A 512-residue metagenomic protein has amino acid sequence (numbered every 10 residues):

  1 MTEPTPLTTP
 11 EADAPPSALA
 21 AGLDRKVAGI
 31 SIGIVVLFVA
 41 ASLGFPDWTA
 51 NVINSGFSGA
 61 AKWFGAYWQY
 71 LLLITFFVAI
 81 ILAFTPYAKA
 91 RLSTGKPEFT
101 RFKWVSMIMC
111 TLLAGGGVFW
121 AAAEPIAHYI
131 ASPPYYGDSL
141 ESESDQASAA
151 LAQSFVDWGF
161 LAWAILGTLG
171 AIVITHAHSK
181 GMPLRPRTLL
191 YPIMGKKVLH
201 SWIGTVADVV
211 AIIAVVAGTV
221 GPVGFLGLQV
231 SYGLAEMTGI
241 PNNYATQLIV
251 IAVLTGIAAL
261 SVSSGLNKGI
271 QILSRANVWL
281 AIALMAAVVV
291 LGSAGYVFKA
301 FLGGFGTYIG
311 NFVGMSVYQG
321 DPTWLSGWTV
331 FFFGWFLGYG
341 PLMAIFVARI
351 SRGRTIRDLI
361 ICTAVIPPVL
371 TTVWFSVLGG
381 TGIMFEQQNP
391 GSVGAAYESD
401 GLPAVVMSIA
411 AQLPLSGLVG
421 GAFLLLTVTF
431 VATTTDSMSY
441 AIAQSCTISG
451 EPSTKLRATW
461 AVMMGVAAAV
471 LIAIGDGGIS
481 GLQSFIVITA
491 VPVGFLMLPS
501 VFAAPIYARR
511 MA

Functional and structural regions predicted by a protein language model:
T2-S144, S500-A512: N-terminal alpha-helical transmembrane segments of multi-pass membrane transport and channel/translocase proteins
E11-L19, N51-F57, F84-F102, I126-L151 (+5 more regions): Flexible loop linkers connecting adjacent transmembrane helices in multi-pass alpha-helical membrane transporters
P15-A21, F45-A60, A79-E98, A149-V156 (+6 more regions): Membrane-water interface regions at transmembrane-helix termini and the short interhelical loops of multi-pass membrane
A18-L43, F76-V78, A114-G117, D157-F225 (+6 more regions): Helix-loop-helix module between adjacent transmembrane segments
A20-I30, A88-S106, G295, K299 (+5 more regions): C-terminal membrane-solvent junction of multi-pass transporters and transport-like membrane proteins
R25-I32, G59-T75, T111, Q146-A177 (+2 more regions): Extracellular loop-to-transmembrane helix junctions
I34, Y67-A83, A281-G292, L370-G380 (+3 more regions): Hydrophobic alpha-helical segments of multi-pass membrane transport proteins
V198-V206, V210-R354, I361, I366-G420: Membrane-embedded translocation segments of transport machinery
